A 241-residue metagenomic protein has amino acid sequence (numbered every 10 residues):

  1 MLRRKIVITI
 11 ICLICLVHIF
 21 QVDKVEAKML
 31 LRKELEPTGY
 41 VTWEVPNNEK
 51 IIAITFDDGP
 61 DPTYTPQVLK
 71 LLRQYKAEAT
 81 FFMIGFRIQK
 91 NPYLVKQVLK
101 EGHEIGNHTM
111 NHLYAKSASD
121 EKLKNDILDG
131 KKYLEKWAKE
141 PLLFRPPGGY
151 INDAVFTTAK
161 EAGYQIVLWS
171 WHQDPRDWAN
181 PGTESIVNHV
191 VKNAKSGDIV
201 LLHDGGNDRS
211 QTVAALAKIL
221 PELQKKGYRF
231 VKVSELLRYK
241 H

Functional and structural regions predicted by a protein language model:
M1-T55, P60-K76, K90-Y93, K218-H241: N-terminal pre-catalytic segment of deacetylase/amide-hydrolase enzymes
E49-I52, P62-Y64, R73-N207: Metal-dependent polysaccharide deacetylase catalytic core of the NodB/CE4 family, i.e., the active-site-bearing domain
Q67, D126, A215: Charged catalytic carboxylate motif
K195-N207, Q211-S234: Catalytic grooves of carbohydrate-active enzymes
